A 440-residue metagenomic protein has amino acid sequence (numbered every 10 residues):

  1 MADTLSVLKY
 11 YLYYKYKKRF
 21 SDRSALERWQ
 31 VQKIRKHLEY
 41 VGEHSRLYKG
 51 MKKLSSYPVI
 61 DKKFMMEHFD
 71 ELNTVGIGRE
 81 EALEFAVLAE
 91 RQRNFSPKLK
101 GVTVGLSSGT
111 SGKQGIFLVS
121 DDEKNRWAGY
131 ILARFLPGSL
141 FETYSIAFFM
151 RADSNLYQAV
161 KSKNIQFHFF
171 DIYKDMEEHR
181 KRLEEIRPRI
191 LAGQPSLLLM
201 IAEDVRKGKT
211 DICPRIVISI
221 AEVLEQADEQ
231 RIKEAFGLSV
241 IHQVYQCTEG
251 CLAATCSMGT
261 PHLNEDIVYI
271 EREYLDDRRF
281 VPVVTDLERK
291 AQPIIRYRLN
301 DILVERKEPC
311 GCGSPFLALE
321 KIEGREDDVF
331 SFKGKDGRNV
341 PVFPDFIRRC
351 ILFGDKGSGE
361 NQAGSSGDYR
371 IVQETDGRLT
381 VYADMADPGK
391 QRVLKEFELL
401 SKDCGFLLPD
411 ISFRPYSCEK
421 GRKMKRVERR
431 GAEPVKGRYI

Functional and structural regions predicted by a protein language model:
M1-K17, E67-I216, I220-R231, A235 (+2 more regions): Active-site phosphate/ATP/adenylate-binding loop shared across adenylate-forming ligases
M1-L106, G112-R126, L132-P137, A152 (+2 more regions): Nucleotide 5′-phosphate-binding alpha/beta core
V41, I146, L191, I232 (+5 more regions): Residue-level signal for inorganic ion chemistry
H168-D171, H242-V244, P409-R414: General small-molecule cofactor/ligand-binding pocket signal
L191, A291, Y297-C404: AMP-binding/adenylate-forming catalytic core of the ANL superfamily
L224, D228-C310: Conserved AMP-binding/adenylate-forming
